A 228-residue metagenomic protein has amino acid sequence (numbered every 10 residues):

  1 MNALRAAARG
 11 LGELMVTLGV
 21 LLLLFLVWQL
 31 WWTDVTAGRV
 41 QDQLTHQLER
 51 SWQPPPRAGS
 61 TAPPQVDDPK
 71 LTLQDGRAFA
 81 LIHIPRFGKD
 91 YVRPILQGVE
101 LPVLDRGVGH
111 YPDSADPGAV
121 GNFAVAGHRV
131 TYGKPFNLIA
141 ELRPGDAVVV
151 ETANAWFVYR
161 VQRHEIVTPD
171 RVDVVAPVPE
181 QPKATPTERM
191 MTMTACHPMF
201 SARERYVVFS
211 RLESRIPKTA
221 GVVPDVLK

Functional and structural regions predicted by a protein language model:
M1-L48: N-terminal membrane-targeting segments
M1-R5, A58-S60, T219-K228: Actinobacteria-biased recognition of intrinsically disordered, low-complexity terminal regions
L48-A80: Short extracytoplasmic
G88-V92, P102: Primarily extracytoplasmic ectodomains and periplasmic/lumenal surface modules that are beta-strand-rich
R93-P94, A124: Structural recognition of the beta-strand scaffold that forms the well-ordered cores of secreted hydrolase catalytic
E100-F123: Short beta-strand/loop turn elements enriched in aromatics
V120-F123, R129-K228: Extracytoplasmic/periplasmic soluble domains downstream of a signal peptide or transmembrane helix
